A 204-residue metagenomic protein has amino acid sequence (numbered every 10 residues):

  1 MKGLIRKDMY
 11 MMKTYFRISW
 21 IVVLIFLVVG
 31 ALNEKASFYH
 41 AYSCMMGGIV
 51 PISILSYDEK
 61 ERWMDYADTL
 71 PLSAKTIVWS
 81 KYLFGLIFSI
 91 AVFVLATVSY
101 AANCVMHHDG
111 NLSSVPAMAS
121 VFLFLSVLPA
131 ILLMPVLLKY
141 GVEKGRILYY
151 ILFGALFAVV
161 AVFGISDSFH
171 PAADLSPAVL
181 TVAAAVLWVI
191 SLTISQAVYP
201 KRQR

Functional and structural regions predicted by a protein language model:
M1-R62, S80-R204: Hydrophobic alpha-helical transmembrane segments of membrane proteins
T69-A74: Short helix-to-coil transition segments within interhelical loops that connect adjacent transmembrane helices
T76-V78: Alpha-helix N-cap/helix-start motif at helix boundaries, enriched for small hydrophobics
